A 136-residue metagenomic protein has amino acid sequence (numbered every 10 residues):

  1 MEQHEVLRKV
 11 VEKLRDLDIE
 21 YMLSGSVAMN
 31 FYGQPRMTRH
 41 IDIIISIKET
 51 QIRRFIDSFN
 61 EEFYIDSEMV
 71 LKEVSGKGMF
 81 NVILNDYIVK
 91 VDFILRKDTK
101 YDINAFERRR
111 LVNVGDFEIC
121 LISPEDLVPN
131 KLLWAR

Functional and structural regions predicted by a protein language model:
M1-R136: Compositionally biased terminal segments of proteins
